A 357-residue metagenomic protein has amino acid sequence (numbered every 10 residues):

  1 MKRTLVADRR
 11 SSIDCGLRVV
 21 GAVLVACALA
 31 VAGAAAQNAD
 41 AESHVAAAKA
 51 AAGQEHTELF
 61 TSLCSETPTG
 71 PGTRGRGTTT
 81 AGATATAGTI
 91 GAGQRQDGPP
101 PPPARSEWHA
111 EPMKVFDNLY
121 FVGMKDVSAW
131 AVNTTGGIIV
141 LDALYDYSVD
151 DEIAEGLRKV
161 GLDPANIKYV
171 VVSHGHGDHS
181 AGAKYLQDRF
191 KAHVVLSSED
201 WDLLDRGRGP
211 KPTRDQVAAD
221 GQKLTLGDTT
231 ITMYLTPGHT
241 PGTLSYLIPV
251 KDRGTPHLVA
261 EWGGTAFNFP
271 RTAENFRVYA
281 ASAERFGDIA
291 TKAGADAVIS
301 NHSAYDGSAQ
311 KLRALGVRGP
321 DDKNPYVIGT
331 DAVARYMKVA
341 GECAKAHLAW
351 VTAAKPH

Functional and structural regions predicted by a protein language model:
M1-G16: N-terminal secretory signal peptides that target proteins for export/translocation
G16-V31: Bacterial N-terminal signal peptides
Q37-G137, A349-W350, K355-H357: Zn-dependent metallo-beta-lactamase
A46, S148-D151, E155-K223, R318 (+1 more regions): Active-site HxH/HxHxD metal-binding segment of metal-dependent hydrolases
R105-V160, S245-F267: Conserved beta-strand hairpin/beta-sheet module of binuclear metal-dependent hydrolase folds, prominently
V115-Y120, G221, T229-T232: Short, hydrophobic/aromatic-rich segments at coil-to-beta transitions
F121-V122, A131-N133, I138-D142, K168-V172 (+6 more regions): Structural recognition of the beta-strand scaffold that forms the well-ordered cores of secreted hydrolase catalytic
I138-I139, Y145-S148, K223-T225, T230-A334: Metallo-beta-lactamase
